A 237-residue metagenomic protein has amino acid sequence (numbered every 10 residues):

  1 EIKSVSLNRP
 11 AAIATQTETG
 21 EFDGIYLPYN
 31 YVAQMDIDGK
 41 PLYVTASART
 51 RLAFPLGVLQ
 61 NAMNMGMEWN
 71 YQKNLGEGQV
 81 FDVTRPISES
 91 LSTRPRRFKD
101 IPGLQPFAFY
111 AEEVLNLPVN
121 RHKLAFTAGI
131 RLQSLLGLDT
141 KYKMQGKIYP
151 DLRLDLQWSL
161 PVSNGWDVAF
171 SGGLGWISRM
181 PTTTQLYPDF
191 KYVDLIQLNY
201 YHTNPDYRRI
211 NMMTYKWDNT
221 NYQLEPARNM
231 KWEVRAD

Functional and structural regions predicted by a protein language model:
E1-Y142, P161-G165: Face-selective signature of the C-terminal outer-membrane beta-barrel domain
R97-D237: Structural signature of Gram-negative outer-membrane beta-barrels, strongest in the C-terminal barrel of TonB-dependent
